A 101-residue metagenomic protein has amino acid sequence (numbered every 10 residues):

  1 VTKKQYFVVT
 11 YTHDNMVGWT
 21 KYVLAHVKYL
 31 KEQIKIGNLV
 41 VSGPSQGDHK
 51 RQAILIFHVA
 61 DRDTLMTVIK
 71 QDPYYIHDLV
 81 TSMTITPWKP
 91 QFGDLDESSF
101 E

Functional and structural regions predicted by a protein language model:
V1-E101: Conserved, structured core segments of small domains
